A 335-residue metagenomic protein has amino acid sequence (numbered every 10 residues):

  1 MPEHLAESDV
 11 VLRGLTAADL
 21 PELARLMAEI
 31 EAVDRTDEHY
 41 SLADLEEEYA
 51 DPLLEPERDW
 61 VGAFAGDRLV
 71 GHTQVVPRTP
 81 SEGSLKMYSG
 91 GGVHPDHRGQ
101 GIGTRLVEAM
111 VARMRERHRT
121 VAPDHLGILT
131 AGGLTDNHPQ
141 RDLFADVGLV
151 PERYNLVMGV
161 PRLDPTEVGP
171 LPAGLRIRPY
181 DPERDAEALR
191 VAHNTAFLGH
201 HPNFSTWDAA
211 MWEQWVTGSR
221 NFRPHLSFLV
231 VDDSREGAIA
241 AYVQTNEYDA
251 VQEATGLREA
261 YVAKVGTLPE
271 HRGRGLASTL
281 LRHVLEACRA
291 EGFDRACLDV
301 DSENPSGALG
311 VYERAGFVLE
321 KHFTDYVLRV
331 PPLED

Functional and structural regions predicted by a protein language model:
M1-E48, P170-W207: Short amphipathic alpha-helix that is part of the acyltransferase structural core
M1-H4, P77-K86, G90-L175, D181 (+1 more regions): Acyl-donor-binding surface of acyltransferase catalytic domains
L15, V93, V265-T267: Hydrophobic adenine-recognition pocket in adenosine-nucleotide-binding enzymes
M27-A122, L129-G133, A240-R258: Conserved donor-binding loop and adjoining core beta-sheet/short helix segment in diverse acyl/aminoacyl transferases
G99-E116, K264-T267, G273-A290, R295 (+1 more regions): Conserved acetyl-CoA-binding loop-helix of GNAT-fold acetyltransferases
L134, A145-T166, R282-H283, E291-D335: Active-site/acyl-donor-binding loops of N-acyltransferases
T166-A260: Flexible, substrate/cofactor-facing loop regions flanked by secondary structure within enzyme catalytic domains
L189, H200-H201, G237-V243, V251-R258 (+5 more regions): Extended hydrophobic-aromatic, low-complexity segments
